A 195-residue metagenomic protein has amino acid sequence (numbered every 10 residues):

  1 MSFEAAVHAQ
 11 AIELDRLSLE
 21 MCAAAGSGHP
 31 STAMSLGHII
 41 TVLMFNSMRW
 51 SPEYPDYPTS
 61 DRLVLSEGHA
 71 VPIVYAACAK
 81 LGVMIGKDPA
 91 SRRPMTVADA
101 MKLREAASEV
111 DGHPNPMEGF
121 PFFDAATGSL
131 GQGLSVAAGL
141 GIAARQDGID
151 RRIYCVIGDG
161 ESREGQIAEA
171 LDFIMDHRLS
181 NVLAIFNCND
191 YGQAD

Functional and structural regions predicted by a protein language model:
M1-L14: N-terminal hydrophobic or amphipathic helices/low-complexity stretches enriched in small/hydrophobic/Pro/Gly
A11-S27, N187: N-terminal capping segment at the start of a domain
E13-L14, S31, S35: N-terminal glycine-rich anion-binding loops that anchor highly charged ligand groups
S18-L19, G148-R151, V182-N187: A short alpha-helix capping/helix-coil boundary motif
M21, M34-D176: Cofactor-binding active-site loop characterized by glycine-rich and histidine/acidic residues
P30, Y57, A184-C188: Conserved alpha/beta enzyme-core scaffolds, especially Rossmann-like or related mixed alpha/beta domains that build
F123-D124, L130, H177-D195: A short, conserved beta-to-alpha structural element at the edge of catalytic cores that scaffolds binding
